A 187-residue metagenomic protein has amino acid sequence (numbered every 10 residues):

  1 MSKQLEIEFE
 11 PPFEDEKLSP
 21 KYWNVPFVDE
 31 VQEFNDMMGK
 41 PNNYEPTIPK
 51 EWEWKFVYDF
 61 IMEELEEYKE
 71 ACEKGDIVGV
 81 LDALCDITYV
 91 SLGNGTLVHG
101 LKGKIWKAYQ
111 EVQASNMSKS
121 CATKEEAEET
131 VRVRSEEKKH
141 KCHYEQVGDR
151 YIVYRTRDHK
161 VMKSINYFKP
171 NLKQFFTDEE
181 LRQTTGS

Functional and structural regions predicted by a protein language model:
S2-S187: Flexible "arm" and connector segments at domain edges
